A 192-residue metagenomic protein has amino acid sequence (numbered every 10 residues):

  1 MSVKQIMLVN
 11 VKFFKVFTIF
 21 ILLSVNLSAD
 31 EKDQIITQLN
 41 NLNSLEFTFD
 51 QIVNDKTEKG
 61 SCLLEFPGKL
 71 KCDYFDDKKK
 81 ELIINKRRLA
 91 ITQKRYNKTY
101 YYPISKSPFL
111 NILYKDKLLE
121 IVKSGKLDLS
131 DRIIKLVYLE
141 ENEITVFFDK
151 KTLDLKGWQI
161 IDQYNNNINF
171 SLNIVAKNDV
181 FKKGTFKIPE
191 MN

Functional and structural regions predicted by a protein language model:
M1-K12: N-terminal secretory signal peptides that target proteins for export/translocation
V11-F20: Sec-dependent signal peptide recognition, specifically the positively charged N-region followed immediately by
S24-N26: N-terminal signal peptide c-region/cleavage motif recognized by signal peptidases
D30-T37: Cleaved targeting-peptide boundary
T37-T57: A short, Trp-centered hydrophobic/proline-enriched beta-strand micro-motif
F49, L70-Y74, L89-T92, L136 (+1 more regions): Short hydrophobic/aromatic-rich beta-strand segments that constitute the beta-sheet cores of beta-sandwich/beta-barrel
C62-N111, I168: An acidic-aromatic
E120-N192: Gly/Pro-enriched, hydrophobic low-complexity segments that function as extracytoplasmic propeptides/linkers
